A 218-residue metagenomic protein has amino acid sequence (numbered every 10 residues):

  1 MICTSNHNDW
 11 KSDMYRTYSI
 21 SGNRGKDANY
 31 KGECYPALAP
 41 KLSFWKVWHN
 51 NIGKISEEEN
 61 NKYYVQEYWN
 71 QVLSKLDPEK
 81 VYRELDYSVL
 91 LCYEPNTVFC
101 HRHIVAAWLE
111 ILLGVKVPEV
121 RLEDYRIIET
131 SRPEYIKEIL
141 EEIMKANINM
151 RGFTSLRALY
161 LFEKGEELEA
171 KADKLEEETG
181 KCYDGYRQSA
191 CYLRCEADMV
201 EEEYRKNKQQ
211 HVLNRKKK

Functional and structural regions predicted by a protein language model:
M1-Y135: Residues lining hydrophobic/aromatic ligand-binding pockets adjacent to catalytic sites
E129-R132, E141, K181: Serine/threonine-rich, low-complexity intrinsically disordered segments
E141-I148, E202-K218: Short intrinsically disordered terminal tails
I148-F153, D173-Y186, Q209: Charged, low-complexity interaction regions
T154-E169: Short amphipathic alpha-helical heptad-repeat segments
K164, K174-L175, V200: A compositionally biased, intrinsically disordered/low-complexity signal enriched for hydrophobic/aromatic residues
L168, A172-L175, A190-L193: The feature captures the hydrophobic core positions of alpha-helical coiled-coils
C182-K206: Short, charge-rich amphipathic interface segments used for partner binding and complex assembly
